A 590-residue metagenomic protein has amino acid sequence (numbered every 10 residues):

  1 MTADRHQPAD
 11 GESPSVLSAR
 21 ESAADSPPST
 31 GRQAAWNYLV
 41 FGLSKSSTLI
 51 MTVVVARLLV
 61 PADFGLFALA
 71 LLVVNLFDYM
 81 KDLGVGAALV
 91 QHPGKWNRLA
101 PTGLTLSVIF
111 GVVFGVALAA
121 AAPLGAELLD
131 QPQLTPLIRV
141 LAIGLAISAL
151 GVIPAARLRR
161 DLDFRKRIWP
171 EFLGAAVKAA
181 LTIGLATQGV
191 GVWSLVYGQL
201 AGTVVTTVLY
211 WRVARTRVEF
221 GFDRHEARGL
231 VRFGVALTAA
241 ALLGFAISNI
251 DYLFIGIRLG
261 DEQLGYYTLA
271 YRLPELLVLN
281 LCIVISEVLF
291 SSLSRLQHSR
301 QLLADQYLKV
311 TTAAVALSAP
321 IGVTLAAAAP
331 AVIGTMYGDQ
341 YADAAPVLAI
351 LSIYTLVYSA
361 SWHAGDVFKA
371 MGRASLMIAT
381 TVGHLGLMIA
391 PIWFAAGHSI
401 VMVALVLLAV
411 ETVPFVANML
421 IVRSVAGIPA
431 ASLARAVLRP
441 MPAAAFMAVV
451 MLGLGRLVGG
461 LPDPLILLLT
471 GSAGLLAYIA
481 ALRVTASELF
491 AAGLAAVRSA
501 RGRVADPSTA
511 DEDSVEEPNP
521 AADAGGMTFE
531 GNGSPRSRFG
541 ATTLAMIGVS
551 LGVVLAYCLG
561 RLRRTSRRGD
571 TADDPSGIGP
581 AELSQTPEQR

Functional and structural regions predicted by a protein language model:
T2, H6-S26, T30, R165 (+7 more regions): Interhelical loop/hinge segments that connect adjacent transmembrane helices in multipass membrane
T2-E21, L420-R423, I428-A430, V449-R590: Membrane-proximal transmembrane or re-entrant/amphipathic helices at the cytosolic face
T2-L17, S26-L83, L106, F110-A122 (+6 more regions): Signature of the first transmembrane helix
T2-S18, T105-D130, P136, A180 (+6 more regions): Alpha-helical transmembrane segments of multi-pass membrane transport and lipid-handling proteins
P28, A56-L69, H92-T102, G115-I143 (+4 more regions): Membrane-interface helix-capping segments at transmembrane helix termini in multi-pass transporters
G31, W96-I109, V231, L273 (+4 more regions): Interfacial transmembrane-helix starts/ends
S44, T48, T52, L71-V74 (+12 more regions): Short runs within selected transmembrane alpha-helices of multi-pass transporters and secretion channels
D78-N97, R159-R160, A270, P274-S318 (+1 more regions): Helix-loop junctions and terminal segments of transmembrane helices in multi-pass membrane transport/translocation
